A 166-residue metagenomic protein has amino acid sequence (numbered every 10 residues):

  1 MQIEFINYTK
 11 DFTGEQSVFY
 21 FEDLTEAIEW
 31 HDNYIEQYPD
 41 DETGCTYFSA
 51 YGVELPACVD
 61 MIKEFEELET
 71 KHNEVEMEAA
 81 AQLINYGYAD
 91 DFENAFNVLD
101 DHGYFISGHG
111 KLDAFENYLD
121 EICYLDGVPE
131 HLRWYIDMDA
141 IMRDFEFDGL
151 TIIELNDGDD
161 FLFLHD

Functional and structural regions predicted by a protein language model:
M1-D166: Acidic interaction surfaces
